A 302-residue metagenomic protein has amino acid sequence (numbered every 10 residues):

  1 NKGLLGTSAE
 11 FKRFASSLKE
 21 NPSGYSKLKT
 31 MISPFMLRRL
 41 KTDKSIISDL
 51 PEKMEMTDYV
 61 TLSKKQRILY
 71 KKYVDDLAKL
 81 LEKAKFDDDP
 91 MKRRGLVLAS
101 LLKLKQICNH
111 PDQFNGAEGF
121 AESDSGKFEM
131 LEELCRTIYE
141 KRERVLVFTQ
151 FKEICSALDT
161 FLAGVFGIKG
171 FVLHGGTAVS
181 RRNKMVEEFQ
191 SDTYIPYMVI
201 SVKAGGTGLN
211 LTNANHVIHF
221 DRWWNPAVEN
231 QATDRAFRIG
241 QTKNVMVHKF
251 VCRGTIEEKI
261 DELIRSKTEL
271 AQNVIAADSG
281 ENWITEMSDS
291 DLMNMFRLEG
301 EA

Functional and structural regions predicted by a protein language model:
N1-I46, K53, F86, Q241: Conserved P-loop NTPase motor "coupling/switch" region that bridges the ATPase
K2-L4, L18-K19, K64-R67, K152-C155 (+5 more regions): Conserved nucleotide-binding/hydrolysis micro-motifs of P-loop NTPases
L4-G6, D76-K83: Cytochrome P450 catalytic domain signature, combining two hallmark sequence patches
L5-S8, P22-K29, K64-R67, K71 (+9 more regions): Amphipathic alpha-helical transducer elements in NTP-driven molecular machines
S45-Q66, K71, F86-L209, S279-A302: Conserved Helicase C-terminal RecA-like lobe
L209-R222, N244-F250: A short beta-strand element within the Helicase C-terminal
W224-T233, F237-A302: A conserved SF2-helicase RecA2
